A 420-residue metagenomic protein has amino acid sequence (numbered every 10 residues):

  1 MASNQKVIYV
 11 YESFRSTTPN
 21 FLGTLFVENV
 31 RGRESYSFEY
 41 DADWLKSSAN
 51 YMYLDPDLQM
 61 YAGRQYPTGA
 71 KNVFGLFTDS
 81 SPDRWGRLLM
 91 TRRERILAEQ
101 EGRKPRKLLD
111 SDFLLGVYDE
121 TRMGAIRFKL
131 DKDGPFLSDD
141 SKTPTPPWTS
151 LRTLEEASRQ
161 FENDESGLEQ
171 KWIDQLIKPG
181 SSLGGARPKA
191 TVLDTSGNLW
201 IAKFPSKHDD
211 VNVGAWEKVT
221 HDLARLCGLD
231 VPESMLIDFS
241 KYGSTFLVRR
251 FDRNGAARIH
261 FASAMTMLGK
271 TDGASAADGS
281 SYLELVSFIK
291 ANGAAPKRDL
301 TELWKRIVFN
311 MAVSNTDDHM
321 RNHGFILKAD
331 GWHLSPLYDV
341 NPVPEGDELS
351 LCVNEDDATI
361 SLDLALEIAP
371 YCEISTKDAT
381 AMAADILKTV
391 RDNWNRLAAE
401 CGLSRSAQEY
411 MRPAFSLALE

Functional and structural regions predicted by a protein language model:
M1-M320, G324-E420: Phosphate/dinucleotide-binding and metal-coordinating scaffold of catalytic cores in nucleotide-dependent enzymes
